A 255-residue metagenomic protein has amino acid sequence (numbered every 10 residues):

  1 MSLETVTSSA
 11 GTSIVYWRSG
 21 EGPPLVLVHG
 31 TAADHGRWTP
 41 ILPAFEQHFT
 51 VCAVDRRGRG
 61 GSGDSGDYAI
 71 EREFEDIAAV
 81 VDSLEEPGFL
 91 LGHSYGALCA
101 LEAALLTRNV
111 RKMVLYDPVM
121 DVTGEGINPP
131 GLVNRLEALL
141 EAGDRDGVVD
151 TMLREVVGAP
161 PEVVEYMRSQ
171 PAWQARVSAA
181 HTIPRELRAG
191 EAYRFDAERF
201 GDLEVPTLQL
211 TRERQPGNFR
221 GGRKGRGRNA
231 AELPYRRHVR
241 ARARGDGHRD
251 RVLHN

Functional and structural regions predicted by a protein language model:
S8-G63: Conserved HGGG/HGGXW glycine-rich cap/lid loop of the alpha/beta-hydrolase fold
L27-G30, S94, R212: Glycine-rich His-Gly loop
P43, C52-L91, Y95: Active-site loop/oxyanion-hole signature of alpha/beta-hydrolase fold enzymes
D55-G60, V119, V239-A241: Short beta-to-alpha linker loops that shape the active-site pocket of alpha/beta-hydrolase fold enzymes
P87-G124: Conserved hydrolase catalytic core segment
D144-T182: Conserved alpha/beta-hydrolase catalytic His-Asp/Glu region
A175-R228, P234-R237: Conserved serine/cysteine hydrolase catalytic core
E232-N255: Catalytic active-site module of serine/aspartate enzymes centered on a nucleophile-bearing elbow/loop
